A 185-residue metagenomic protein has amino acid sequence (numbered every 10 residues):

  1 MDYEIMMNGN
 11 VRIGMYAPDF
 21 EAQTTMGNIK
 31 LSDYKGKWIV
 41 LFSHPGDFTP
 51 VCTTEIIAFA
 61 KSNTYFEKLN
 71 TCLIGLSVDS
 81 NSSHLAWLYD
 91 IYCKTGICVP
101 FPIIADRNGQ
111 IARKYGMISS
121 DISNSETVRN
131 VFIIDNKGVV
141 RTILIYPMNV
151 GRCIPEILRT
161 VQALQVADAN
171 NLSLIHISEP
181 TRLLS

Functional and structural regions predicted by a protein language model:
M1-D19: N-proximal helix/coil linker or "cap" segments that precede and/or mark the start of modular domains
A17-P18, W38-V40, V128-N130: Short loop/turn microsegments at loop-to-beta-strand junctions
F20-I39: A short beta-strand-turn-helix
Y34-T54, F59: Short active-site neighborhood of thiol/selenol oxidoreductases, capturing the structured segment around
T54-I97, G109-I111: Structural microenvironment flanking redox-active thiols in thiol-disulfide oxidoreductases
I97, N108-P155: Thiol/disulfide oxidoreductase modules built on the thioredoxin-like
P102-D106: Short acidic-hydrophobic, aromatic-tinged amphipathic segments that line or gate anion-handling sites
I175-S185: Single conserved hydrophobic/aromatic residue that forms the stacking wall/gate of nucleotide- or nucleobase-binding
